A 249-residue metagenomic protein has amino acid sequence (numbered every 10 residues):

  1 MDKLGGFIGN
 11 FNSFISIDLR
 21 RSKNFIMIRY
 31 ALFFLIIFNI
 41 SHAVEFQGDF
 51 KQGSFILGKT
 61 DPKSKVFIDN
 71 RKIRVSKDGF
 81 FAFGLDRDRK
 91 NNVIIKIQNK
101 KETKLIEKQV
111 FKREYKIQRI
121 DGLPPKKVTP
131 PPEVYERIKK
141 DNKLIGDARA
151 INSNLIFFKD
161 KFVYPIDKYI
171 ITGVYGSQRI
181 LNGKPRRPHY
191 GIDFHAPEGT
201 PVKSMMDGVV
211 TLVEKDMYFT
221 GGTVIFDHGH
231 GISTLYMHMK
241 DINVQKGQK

Functional and structural regions predicted by a protein language model:
G5-G9: Residue-identity detector for glycine
Y30-N39, I95: Sec-dependent N-terminal signal peptides
V44-R113: Cationic-aromatic interfacial patches
E107-T220: Surface-exposed, glycine-biased beta-strand/turn segments
M205-N243: Zn2+-dependent peptidoglycan hydrolase active-site motif and core
V244-K249: Beta-rich strand-turn-strand
